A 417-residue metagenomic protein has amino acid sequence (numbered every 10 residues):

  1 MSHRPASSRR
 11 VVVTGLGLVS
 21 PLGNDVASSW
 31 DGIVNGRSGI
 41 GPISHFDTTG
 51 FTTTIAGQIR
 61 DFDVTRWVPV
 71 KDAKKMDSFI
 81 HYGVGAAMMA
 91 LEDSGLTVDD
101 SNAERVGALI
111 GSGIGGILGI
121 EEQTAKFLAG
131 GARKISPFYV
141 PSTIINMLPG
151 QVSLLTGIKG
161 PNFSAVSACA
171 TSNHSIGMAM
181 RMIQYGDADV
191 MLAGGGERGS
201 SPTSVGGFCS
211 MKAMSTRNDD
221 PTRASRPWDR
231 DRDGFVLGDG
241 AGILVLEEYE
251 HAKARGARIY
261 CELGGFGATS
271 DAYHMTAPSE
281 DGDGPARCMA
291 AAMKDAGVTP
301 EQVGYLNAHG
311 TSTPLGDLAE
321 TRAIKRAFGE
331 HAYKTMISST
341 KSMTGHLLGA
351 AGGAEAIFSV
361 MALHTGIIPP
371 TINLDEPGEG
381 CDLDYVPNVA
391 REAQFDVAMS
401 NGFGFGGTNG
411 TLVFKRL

Functional and structural regions predicted by a protein language model:
M1-D72, S94, E250-Y260, I357-T371 (+1 more regions): ACP-dependent fatty acid/polyketide chain-elongation machinery
M1-V13, D100-N102, A296-Q302, Y333 (+1 more regions): Flexible, low-complexity linker/loop segments at domain and module junctions
S2-R9, P42-G85, L91, G115-M178 (+3 more regions): Conserved catalytic cysteine-centered active-site region of acyl-thioester-dependent Claisen-condensing enzymes
R10-T14, G41, D219-A296, Y305: Condensing-enzyme catalytic core mediating Claisen C-C bond formation in acyl metabolism
G83-S94, L148, S175, E247-E248 (+5 more regions): Short, well-ordered amphipathic alpha-helical segments that serve as non-catalytic structural scaffolds within diverse
A90-N102, A252-I259, M289-Y305, A327-H331: Phosphate/pyrophosphate-binding loops at sites that engage ATP/ADP/AMP, CoA/4′-phosphopantetheine, polyphosphate
A129-S136, G177, R181, E197-A254 (+3 more regions): Glycine-/small-residue-rich "gating" segment that lines the acyl/pantetheine channel and substrate pocket
Y273-G282, T311-F328, L347-A354: Short glycine/threonine-rich loop-to-helix capping motif typified by GTGT followed within a few residues by an Asp-Pro
